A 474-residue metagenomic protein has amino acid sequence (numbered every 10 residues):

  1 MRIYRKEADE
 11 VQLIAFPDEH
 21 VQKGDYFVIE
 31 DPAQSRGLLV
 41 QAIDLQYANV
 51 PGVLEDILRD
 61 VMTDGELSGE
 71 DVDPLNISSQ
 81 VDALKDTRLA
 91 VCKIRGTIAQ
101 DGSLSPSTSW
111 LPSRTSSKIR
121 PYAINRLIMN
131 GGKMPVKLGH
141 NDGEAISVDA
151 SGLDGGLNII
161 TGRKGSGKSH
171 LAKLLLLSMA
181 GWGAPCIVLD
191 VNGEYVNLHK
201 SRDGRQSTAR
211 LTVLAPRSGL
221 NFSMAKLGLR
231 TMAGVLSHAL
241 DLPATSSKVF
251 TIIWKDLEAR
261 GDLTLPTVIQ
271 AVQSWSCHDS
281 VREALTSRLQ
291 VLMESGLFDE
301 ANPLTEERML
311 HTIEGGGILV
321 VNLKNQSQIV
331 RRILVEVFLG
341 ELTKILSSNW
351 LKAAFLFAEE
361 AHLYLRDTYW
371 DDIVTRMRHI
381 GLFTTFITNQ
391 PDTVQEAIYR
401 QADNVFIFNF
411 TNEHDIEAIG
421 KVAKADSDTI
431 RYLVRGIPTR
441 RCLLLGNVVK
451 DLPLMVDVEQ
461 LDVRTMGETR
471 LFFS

Functional and structural regions predicted by a protein language model:
M1-T161, L171, L175, N349 (+3 more regions): Basic- and hydrophobic-enriched, low-structure N-terminal and domain-boundary segments that flank ATP-binding catalytic
Y47, G96-A99, N192-V196, S218-L220 (+6 more regions): Conserved nucleotide-binding/hydrolysis micro-motifs of P-loop NTPases
D82, V374-L452: Conserved ATP-driven motor cores of ASCE-family P-loop NTPases powering translocation/secretion/packaging/pilus
G132-A215, L363, D367, E396 (+2 more regions): Glycine-rich phosphate-binding loop of nucleotide-binding enzymes
L177, G193-G204, G219-H379, P438-L452: P-loop NTPase motor domains
C186, F355-L356, T385: Hydrophobic "anchor" residues on beta-strands that sit immediately upstream of conserved functional sites
P438-S474: Conserved P-loop NTPase motor module
